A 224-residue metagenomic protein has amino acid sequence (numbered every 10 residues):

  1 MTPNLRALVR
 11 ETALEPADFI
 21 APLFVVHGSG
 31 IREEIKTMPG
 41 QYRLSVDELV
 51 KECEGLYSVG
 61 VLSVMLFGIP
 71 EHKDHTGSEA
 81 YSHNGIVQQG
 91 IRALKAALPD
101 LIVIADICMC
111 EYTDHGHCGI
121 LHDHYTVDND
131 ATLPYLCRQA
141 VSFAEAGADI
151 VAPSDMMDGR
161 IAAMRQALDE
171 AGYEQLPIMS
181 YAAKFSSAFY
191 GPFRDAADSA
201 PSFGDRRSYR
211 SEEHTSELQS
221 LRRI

Functional and structural regions predicted by a protein language model:
M1-A21: N-terminal basic/disordered segments at the start of proteins
L14-Q41, I104-V127, L176, S180-S211: N-terminal small/glycine-rich loop or linker at the start of catalytic domains across soluble metabolic enzymes
P16-F19, V59-S63, L98-L101, G147-D149 (+1 more regions): Short, well-ordered coil/turn segments that N-cap beta-strands
L23, L49, D106, F143 (+1 more regions): Conserved, mostly hydrophobic/aromatic
R32-V46, V59-I86, Y112-D114, I150-I161: Glycine-rich, proline-tolerant flexible connector loops at the mouths of alpha/beta enzymes
E54-S58, A144: Non-catalytic positions within long, well-ordered alpha-helices that form the structural scaffold/packing of enzyme
T76-I107, R138, D158-K184: Alpha-helix-loop-beta-strand connector modules within alpha/beta enzyme cores
D106, H214-I224: Single conserved hydrophobic/aromatic residue that forms the stacking wall/gate of nucleotide- or nucleobase-binding
